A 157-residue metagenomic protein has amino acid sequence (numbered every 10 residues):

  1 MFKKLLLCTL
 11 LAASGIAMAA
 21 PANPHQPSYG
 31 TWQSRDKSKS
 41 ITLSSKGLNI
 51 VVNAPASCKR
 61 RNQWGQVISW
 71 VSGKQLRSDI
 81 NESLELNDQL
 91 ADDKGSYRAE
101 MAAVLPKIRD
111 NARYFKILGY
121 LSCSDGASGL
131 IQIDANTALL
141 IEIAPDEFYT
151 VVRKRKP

Functional and structural regions predicted by a protein language model:
M1-L6: Bacterial N-terminal signal peptides that target proteins for export
L10-A19: Hydrophobic h-region of N-terminal signal peptides that target proteins for export in Gram-negative bacteria
A22-Q63, S122: Short, solvent-exposed loop/hinge segments that bridge or flank secondary-structure elements
Q26-T31, N49, D110-G119, N136-L139: Short, hydrophobic/aromatic-rich segments at coil-to-beta transitions
S38-S40, P55-I133: Contiguous, well-ordered beta-strand patches that form the walls/edges of small beta-barrel/beta-sandwich domains
G47-P55, S83-L84, T137-I143: Short, well-ordered strand-loop elements centered on a beta-strand within folded domains, enriched for acidic residues
G129-Q132, N136-Y149: Short, exposed beta-strand-loop hairpins at the edges of beta-sheets in extracellular/periplasmic proteins
R155-P157: Short, solvent-exposed mixed-charge patches
